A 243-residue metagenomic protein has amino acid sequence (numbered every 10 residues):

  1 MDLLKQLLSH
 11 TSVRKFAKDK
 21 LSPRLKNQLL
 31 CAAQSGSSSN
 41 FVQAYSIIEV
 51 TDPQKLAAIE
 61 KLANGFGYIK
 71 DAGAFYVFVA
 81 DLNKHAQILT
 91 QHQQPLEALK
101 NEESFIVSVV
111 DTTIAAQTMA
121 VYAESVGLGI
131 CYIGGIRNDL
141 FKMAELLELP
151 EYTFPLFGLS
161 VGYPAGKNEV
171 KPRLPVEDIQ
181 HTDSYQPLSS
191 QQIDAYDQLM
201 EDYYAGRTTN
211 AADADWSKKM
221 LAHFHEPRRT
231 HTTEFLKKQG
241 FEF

Functional and structural regions predicted by a protein language model:
M1-F243: Acidic, surface-exposed loops and disordered segments
